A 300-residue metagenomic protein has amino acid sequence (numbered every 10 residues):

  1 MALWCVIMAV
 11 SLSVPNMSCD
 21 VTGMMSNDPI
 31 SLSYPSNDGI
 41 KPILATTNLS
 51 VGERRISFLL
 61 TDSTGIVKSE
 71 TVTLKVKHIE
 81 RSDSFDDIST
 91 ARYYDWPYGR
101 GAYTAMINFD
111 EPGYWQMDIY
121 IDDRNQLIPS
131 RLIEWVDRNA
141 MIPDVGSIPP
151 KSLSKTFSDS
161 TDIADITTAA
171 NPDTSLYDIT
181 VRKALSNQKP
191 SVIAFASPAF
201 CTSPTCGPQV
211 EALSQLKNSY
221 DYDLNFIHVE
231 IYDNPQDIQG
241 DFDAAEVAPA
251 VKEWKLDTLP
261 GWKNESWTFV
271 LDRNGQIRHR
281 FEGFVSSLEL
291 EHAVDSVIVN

Functional and structural regions predicted by a protein language model:
P15-S18: C-terminal motif of bacterial Sec signal peptides marking the signal peptidase cleavage site
G23-Y114, D118-A164: Contiguous segments within soluble domain cores/interaction surfaces
E80-R81, V270-R278: Short, glycine-anchored, charge-dense loop/turn motifs used at functional sites
P143, K155-T161, Q276-N300: Thiol-/selenol-based redox modules, centered on thioredoxin-like and closely related oxidoreductase domains
D162-T167, D173, V181-T202: Short active-site neighborhood of thiol/selenol oxidoreductases, capturing the structured segment around
F195, D221-G240: Thiol-based oxidoreductase modules, predominantly thioredoxin-like and allied folds used for disulfide exchange
S203-Y220: Typically the conserved alpha-helix immediately C-terminal to a functionally engaged Cys/Sec in thioredoxin-like
I231-E265, V270-N274, S296: Thioredoxin-like thiol-disulfide oxidoreductase module
